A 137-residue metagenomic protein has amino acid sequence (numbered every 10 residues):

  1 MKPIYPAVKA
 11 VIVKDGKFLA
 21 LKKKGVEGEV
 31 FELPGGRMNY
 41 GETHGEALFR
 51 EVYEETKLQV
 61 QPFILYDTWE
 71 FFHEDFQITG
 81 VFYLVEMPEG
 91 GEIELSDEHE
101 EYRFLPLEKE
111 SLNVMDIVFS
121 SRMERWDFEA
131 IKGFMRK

Functional and structural regions predicted by a protein language model:
M1-F18: Conserved N-terminal beta-strand and adjoining loop/helix that marks the start of the Nudix/MutT-like hydrolase domain
I4, E29, Q77-T79: Residue-level preference for beta-strand/loop junctions
A10, L65, Y83-V85: A structural signal for short, well-ordered beta-strand segments
I12-V13, A20, V85-M87, F104: Conserved hydrophobic "DFG−1" position in protein kinase catalytic cores
K17-E54: Conserved Nudix-box catalytic region and its N-terminal flanking loop in Nudix hydrolases and closely related
G28-F31, E98-K137: Nudix hydrolase/Nudix homology domain
L58-D67: A short coil-to-beta-strand element that immediately follows conserved catalytic motifs
W69-E92, P106-E108: Active-site-adjacent beta-strand/loop module that shapes the phosphate/pyrophosphate-binding cleft
